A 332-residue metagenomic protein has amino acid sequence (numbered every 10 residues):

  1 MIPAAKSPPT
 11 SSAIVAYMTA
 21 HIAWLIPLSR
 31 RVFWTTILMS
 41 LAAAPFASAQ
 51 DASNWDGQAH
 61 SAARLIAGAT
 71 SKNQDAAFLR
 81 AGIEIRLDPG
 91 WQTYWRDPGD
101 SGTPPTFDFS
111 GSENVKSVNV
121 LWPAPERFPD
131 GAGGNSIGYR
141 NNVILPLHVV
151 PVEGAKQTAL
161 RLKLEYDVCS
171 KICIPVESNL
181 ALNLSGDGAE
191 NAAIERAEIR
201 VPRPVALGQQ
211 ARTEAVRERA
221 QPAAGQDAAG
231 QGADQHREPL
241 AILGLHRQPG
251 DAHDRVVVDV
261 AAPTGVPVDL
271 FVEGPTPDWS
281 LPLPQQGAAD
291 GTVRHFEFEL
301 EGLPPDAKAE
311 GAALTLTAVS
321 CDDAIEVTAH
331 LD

Functional and structural regions predicted by a protein language model:
I2, T19, I37-S40: Position-driven detector of the extreme protein N-terminus
P3, P8-P9, A228: Short linear motifs in low-complexity or flexible loops
S7, S11-S12, W24: Low-acidity, Ser/Thr- and Arg-rich intrinsically disordered low-complexity segments
T19-A20, R30-R31: Positively charged n-region of N-terminal signal peptides that target proteins for export
L25-L28, L41, L207, L240: Leucine-biased recognition of intrinsically disordered, low-complexity hydrophobic segments
R31-A44: Bacterial N-terminal signal peptides
S48-D332: Extracellular/lumen-exposed scaffold segments
